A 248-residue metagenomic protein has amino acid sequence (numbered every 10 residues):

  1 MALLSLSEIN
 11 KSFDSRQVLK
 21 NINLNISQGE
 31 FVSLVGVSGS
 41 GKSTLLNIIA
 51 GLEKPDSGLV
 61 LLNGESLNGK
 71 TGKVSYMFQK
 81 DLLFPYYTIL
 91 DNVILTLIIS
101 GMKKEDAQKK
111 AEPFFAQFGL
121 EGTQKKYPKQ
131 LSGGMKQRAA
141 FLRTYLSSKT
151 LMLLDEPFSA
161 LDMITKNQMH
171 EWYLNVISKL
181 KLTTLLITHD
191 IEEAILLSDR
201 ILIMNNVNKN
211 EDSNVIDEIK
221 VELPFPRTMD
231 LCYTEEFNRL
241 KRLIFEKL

Functional and structural regions predicted by a protein language model:
V35-V37: The feature captures the beta-strand-to-loop junction immediately N-terminal to the Walker
A50: Helix-to-loop junction immediately C-terminal to a conserved catalytic motif
G58-K70, K110: Conserved ABC transporter NBD signature motif
L90-I98, Q108, K220: Short helical segment in ABC ATPase nucleotide-binding domains corresponding to the A-loop/adjacent helical element
I98, E105-T123: Conserved ABC ATPase "signature" region
Y127-L131, M135: Conserved ABC ATPase signature
L146-T150: A short, proline-enriched helix->beta-strand linker immediately N-terminal to the Walker B motif in ABC-type P-loop
